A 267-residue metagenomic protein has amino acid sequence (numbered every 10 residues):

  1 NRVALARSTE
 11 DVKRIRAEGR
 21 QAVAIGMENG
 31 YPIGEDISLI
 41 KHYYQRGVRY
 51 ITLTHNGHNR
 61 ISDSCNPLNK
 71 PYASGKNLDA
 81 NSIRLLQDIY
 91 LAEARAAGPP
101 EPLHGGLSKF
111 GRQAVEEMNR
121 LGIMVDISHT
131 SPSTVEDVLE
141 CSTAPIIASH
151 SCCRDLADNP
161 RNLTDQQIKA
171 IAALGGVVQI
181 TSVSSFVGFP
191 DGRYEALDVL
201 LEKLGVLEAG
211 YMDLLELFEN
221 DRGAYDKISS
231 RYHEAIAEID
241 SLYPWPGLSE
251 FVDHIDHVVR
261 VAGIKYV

Functional and structural regions predicted by a protein language model:
N1-E101, D158-V267: N-terminal hydrophobic targeting/anchoring segments and the immediately downstream early-domain regions of hydrolases
G26, M124, A148: Generic enzyme active-site microenvironment
T54, S128, S149-S151, T181: Generic beta-strand/beta-sheet core signal
P71-A92, G106-M118, V138-A148: Alpha-helix-loop-beta-strand connector modules within alpha/beta enzyme cores
D88-I89, R112-I127, S131-D137, D165-A173 (+1 more regions): Substrate-binding cleft of carbohydrate-active enzyme catalytic domains
P132, E136-A172: Acidic, glycine-rich loop-and-beta core segments that form the ion-binding/anion-interacting portion of active sites
